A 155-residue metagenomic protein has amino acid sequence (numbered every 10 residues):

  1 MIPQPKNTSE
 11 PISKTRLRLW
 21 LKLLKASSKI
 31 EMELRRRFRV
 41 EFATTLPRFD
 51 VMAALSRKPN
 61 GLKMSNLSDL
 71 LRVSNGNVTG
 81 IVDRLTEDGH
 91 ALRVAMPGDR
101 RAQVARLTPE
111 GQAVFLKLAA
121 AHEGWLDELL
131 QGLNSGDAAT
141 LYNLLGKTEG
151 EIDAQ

Functional and structural regions predicted by a protein language model:
M1-F42: N-terminal leader segment of winged-helix/HTH proteins
I2-T8, D83-N143: Charged, amphipathic alpha-helical coiled-coil/dimerization segments
W20, L24, S28, R72 (+2 more regions): Short amphipathic alpha-helical segments with heptad-repeat character
S27, P59, F115, E149-I152: A structural signal for well-ordered alpha-helices, especially hydrophobic packing surfaces of coiled-coils
S28, M32-S74: N-terminal helix-turn-helix DNA-binding core of bacterial DNA-binding proteins
A139-Q155: Exposed, interaction-prone assembly regions rather than primary DNA-binding/catalytic cores
